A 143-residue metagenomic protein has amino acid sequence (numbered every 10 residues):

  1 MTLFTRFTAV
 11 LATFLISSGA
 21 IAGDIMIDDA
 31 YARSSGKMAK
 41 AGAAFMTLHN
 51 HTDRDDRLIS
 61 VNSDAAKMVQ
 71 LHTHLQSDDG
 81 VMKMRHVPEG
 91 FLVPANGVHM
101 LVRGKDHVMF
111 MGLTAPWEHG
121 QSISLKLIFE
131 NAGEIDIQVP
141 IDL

Functional and structural regions predicted by a protein language model:
M1-T8: Bacterial N-terminal signal peptides that target proteins for export
A9-I16: Hydrophobic helical h-region of N-terminal Sec-dependent signal peptides in bacterial secretory/periplasmic proteins
S17-S18, A22: N-terminal signal peptide c-region/cleavage motif recognized by signal peptidases
D24-L143: Compact, glycine-rich, soluble single-domain proteins
